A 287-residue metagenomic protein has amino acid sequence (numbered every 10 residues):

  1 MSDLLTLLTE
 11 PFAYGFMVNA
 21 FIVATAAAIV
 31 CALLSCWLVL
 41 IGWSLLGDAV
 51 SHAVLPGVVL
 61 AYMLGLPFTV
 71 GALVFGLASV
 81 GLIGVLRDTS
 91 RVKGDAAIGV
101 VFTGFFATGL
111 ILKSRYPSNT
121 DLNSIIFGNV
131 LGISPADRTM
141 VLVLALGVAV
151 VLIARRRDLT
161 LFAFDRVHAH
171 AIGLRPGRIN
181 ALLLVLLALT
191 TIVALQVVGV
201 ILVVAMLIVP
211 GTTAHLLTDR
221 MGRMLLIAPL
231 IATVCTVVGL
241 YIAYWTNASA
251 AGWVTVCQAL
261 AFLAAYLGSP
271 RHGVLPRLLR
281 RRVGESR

Functional and structural regions predicted by a protein language model:
M1-I29, R277: Membrane-interfacial amphipathic/re-entrant helices at transmembrane-helix boundaries
S2-Y14, N119-I133, Y241-Y244: Membrane-interface helix termini and inter-helical loops of multi-pass transporters
A20-V23, F68-G76, D95-G99, L142 (+2 more regions): Loop-to-transmembrane alpha-helix initiation sites
A27, R138-P210: Helix-loop-helix "hairpin" substructures at the membrane interface of multi-pass membrane proteins
C36-N119, A214-I227, A243-N247, P270: Short loop segments and helix-boundary regions at transmembrane helix junctions of multi-pass inner-membrane proteins
G81, V85, T103-S118, I133-V141 (+4 more regions): Mid-bilayer segments of alpha-helical transmembrane spans in multi-pass integral membrane proteins that mediate
I201-G252: Transmembrane alpha-helical segments in multi-pass inner-membrane proteins
A248-R287: Cytosolic-side transmembrane-helix boundaries in multi-pass membrane proteins
